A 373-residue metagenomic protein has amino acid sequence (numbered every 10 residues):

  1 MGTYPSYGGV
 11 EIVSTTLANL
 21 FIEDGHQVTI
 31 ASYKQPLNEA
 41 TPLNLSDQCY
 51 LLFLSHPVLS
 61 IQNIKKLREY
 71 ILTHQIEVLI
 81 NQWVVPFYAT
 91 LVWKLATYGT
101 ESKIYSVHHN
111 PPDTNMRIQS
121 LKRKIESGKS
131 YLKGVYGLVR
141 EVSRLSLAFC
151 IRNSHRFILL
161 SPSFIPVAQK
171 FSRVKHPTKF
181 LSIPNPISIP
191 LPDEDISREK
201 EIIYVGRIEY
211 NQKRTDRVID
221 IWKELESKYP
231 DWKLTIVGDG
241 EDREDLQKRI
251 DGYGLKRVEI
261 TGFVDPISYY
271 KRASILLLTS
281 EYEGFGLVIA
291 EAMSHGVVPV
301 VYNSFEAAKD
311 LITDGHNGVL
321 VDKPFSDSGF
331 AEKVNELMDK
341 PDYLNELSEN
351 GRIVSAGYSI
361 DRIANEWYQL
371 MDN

Functional and structural regions predicted by a protein language model:
M1-Y7, V13-T16, L20-L59, F164 (+2 more regions): N-terminal strand-loop element at the rim of the active site of nucleotide-sugar-dependent glycosyltransferases
E11-T16, K200, E209-E224, E241-Q247: A conserved mid-protein helix/loop that constitutes part of the nucleotide-sugar donor-binding site
N81-Y88, H108-P111: Short His-centered aromatic/hydrophobic patch
G137-T178: A short, active-site helix/loop in glycosyltransferases that binds the activated sugar's phosphate group
E244-F263: Nucleotide-activated donor-binding/catalytic signature segment of Leloir-type glycosyltransferases, i.e., the conserved
E281: Aromatic "clamp/platform" in nucleotide-sugar-dependent glycosyltransferases that forms part of the donor/acceptor
V298-Y302: Short hydrophobic beta-strand element within catalytic cores of glycosyltransferases and related nucleotide-activated
K309-N335, D342: Change "using UDP/GDP/dTDP sugars" to "using nucleotide sugars
